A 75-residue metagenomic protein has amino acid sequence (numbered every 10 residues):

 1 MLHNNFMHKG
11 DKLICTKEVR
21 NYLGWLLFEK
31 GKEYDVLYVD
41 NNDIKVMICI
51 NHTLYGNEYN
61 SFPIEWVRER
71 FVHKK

Functional and structural regions predicted by a protein language model:
L2, K9-R68: Basic/aromatic-rich interaction segments and small domains that mediate binding to polyanionic partners
L2-H3, H73-K75: Short acidic DE-rich linear segments
